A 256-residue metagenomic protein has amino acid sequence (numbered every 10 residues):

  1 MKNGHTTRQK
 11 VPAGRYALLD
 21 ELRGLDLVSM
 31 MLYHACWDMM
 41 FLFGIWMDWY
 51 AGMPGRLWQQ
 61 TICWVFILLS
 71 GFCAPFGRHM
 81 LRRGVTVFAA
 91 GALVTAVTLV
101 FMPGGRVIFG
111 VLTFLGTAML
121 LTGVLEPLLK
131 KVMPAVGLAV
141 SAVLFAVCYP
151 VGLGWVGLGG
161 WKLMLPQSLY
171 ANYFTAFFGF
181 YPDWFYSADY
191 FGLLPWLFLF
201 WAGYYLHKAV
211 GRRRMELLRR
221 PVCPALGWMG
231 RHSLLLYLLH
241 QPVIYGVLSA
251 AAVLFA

Functional and structural regions predicted by a protein language model:
M1-A256: Alpha-helical transmembrane segments and their immediate juxtamembrane cytosolic regions
